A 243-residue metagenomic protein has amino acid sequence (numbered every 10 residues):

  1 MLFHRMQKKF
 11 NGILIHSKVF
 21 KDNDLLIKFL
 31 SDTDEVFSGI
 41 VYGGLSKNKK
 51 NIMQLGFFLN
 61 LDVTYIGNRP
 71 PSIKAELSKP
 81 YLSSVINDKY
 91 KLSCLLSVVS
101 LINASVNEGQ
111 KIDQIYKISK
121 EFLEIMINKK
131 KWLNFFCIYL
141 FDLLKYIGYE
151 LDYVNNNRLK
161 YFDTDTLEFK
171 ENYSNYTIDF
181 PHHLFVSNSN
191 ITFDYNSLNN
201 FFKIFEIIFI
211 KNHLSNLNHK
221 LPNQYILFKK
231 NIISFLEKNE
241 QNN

Functional and structural regions predicted by a protein language model:
L2-L25, L30-N243: Non-catalytic alpha-helical scaffolds and adjoining flexible linkers that form interface surfaces for assembly
